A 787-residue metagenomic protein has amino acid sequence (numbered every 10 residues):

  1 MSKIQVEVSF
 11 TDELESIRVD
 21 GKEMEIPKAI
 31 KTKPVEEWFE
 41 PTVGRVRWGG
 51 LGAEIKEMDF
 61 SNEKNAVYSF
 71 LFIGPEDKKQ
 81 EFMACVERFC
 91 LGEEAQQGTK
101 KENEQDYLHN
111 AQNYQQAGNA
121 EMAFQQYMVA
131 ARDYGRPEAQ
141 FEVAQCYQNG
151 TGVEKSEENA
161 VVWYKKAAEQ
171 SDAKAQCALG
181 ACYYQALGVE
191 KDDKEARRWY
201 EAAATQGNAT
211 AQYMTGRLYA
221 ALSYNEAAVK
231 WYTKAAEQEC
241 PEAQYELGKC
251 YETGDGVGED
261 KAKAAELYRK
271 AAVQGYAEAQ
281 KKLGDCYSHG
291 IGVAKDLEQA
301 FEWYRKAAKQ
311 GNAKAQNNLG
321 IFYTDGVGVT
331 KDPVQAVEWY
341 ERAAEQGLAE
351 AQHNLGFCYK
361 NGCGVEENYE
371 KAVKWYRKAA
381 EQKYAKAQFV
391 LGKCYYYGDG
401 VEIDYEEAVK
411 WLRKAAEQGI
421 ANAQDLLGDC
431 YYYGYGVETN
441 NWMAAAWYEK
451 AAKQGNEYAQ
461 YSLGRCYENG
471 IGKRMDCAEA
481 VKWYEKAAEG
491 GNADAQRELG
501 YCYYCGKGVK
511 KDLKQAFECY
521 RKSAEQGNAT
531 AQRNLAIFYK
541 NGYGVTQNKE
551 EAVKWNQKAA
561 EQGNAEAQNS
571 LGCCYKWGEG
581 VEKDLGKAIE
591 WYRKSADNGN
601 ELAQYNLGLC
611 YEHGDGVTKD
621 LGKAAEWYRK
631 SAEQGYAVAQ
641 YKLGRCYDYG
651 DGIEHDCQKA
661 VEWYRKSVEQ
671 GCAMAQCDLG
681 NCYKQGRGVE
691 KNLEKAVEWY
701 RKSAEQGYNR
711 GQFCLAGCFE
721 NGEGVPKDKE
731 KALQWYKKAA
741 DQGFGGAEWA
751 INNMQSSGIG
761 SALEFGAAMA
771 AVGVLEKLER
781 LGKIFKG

Functional and structural regions predicted by a protein language model:
V35-L71: Acidic, low-complexity, intrinsically disordered interaction modules
H109-N113, A130, E142-N149, A178-Q185 (+17 more regions): Hydrophobic face of amphipathic alpha-helices that form TPR/SEL1-like repeat modules and related alpha-solenoid
Y114, D133-R136, N149-T151, E169-D172 (+39 more regions): Short helix-capping/linker turns of helical repeat alpha-solenoids
V129-A130, K166-A167, A202-A203, K234-A235 (+14 more regions): Canonical positions in the second alpha-helix
Y268, Y628, E730-G745, N752 (+1 more regions): TPR/TPR-like (Sel1-like) alpha-helical repeat modules
